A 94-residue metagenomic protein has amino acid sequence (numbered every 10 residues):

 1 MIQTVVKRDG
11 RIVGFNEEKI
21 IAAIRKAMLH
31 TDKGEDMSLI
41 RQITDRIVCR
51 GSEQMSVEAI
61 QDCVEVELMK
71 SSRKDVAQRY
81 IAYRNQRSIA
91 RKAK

Functional and structural regions predicted by a protein language model:
M1-K94: Extended catalytic cores of very large enzyme megasubunits
